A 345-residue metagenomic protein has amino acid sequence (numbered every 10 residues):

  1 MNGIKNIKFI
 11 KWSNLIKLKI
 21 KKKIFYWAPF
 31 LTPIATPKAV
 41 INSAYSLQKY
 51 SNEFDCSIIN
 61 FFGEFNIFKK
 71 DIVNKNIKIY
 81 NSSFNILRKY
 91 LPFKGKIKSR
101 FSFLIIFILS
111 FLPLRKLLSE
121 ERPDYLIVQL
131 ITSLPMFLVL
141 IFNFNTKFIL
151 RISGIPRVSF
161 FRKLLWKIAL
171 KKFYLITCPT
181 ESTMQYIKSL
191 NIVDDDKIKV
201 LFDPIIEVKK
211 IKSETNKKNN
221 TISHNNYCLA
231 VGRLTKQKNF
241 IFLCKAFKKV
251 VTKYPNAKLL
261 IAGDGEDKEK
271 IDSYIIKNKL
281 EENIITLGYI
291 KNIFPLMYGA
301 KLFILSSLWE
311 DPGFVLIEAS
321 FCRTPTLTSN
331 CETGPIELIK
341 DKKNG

Functional and structural regions predicted by a protein language model:
W12, W27-I34, S46, Y50-F101: N-terminal strand-loop element at the rim of the active site of nucleotide-sugar-dependent glycosyltransferases
P37-N42, N226-K249, L259, E266-D272 (+1 more regions): A conserved mid-protein helix/loop that constitutes part of the nucleotide-sugar donor-binding site
F107-S110, V128-L134, I152: Short His-centered aromatic/hydrophobic patch
I155-P156, T183, L201-K212, R233 (+2 more regions): Short beta-strand->alpha-helix junction loop in the catalytic core of nucleotide-activated group-transfer enzymes
F160-F161, Q185-S189, F202-H224, P295: Acidic anion/phosphate-binding donor-loop and adjacent secondary structure in glycosyltransferase catalytic cores
F173-I198, I205-E207: A short, active-site helix/loop in glycosyltransferases that binds the activated sugar's phosphate group
Y289, L308: Aromatic "clamp/platform" in nucleotide-sugar-dependent glycosyltransferases that forms part of the donor/acceptor
P325-S329: Short hydrophobic beta-strand element within catalytic cores of glycosyltransferases and related nucleotide-activated
